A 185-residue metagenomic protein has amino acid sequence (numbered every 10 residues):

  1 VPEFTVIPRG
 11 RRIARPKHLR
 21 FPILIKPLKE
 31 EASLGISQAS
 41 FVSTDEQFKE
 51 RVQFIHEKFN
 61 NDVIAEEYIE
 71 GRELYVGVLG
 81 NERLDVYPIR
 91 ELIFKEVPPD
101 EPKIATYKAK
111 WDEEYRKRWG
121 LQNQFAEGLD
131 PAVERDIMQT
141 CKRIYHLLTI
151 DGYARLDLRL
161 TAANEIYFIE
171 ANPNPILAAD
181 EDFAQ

Functional and structural regions predicted by a protein language model:
V1-I64, I69-R72, R83: Active-site nucleotide/adenylate-binding loops and adjacent lid/helix of ATP-dependent enzymes
P2, P22, P27, P88 (+2 more regions): Proline-centered helix-kink/hinge sites
R20-P22, E73-Y75, R155, F168: Broad gene-expression machinery/nucleic-acid interaction feature
I23, G80, E91, N172-P173: Short beta-strand elements
L28-E30, D112, N174-I176: Short connector loops/turns at beta-strand edges and beta->alpha or beta->beta junctions
A32-G35, W119, D180-E181: Short small-residue beta-strand/loop micro-motif enriched in glycine and branched aliphatics
D45-Q139, L160-Y167: Phosphate-binding site of ATP-dependent enzymes
G128-Q185: ATP-dependent carboxylate activation and anion-phosphoryl transfer catalytic cores that bind Mg-ATP to form
